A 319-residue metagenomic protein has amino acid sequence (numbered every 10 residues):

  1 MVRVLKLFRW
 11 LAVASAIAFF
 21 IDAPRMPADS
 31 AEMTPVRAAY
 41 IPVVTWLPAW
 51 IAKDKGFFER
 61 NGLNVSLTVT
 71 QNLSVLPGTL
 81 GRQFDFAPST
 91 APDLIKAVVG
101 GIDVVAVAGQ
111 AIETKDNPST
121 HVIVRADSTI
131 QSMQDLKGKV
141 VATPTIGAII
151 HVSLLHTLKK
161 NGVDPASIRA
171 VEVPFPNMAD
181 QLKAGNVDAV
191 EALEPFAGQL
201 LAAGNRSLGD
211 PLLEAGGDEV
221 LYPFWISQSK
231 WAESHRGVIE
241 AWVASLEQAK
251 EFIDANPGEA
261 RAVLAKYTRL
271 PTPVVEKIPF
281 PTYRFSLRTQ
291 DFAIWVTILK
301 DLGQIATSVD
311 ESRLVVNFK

Functional and structural regions predicted by a protein language model:
M1-M33: Short, low-complexity disordered leader/linker segments with a strong preference for bacterial N-terminal type II
D29-N161, V171-E172, D188-E191, E219: Short, glycine-/small- and polar/acidic-enriched structural segments that line small-molecule recognition paths
W46, W50, P77, G81 (+13 more regions): Extracytoplasmic/secreted envelope proteins and their assembly/folding machinery, especially bacterial periplasmic
A52-K55, N61, R82-Q83, A97 (+11 more regions): Structured segments of extracytoplasmic/periplasmic soluble domains in secreted or envelope-associated proteins
R60, E113-K115, L213-D218, Y283-Q290: Short, solvent-exposed loop/beta-turn-alpha elements that line the ligand-binding surface or hinge of extracytoplasmic
P92, V171, P176-V263: Pocket-lining segment of extracytoplasmic ligand-binding domains
A232-A306: Secondary-structure end/capping motifs
L299-K319: Conserved C-terminal helix/tail region of periplasmic/extracytoplasmic solute-binding proteins
